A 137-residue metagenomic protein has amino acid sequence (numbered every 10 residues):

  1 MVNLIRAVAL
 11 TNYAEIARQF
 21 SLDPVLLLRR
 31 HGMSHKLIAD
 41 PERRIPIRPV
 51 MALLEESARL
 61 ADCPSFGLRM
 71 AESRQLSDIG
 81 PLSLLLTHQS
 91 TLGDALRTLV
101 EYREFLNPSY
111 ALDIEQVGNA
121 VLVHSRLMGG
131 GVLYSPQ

Functional and structural regions predicted by a protein language model:
M1-L122: N-terminal low-complexity or simple alpha-helical regulatory segments that function as activation/interaction modules
N119-Q137: Conserved helix-adjacent loop modules within structured domains
